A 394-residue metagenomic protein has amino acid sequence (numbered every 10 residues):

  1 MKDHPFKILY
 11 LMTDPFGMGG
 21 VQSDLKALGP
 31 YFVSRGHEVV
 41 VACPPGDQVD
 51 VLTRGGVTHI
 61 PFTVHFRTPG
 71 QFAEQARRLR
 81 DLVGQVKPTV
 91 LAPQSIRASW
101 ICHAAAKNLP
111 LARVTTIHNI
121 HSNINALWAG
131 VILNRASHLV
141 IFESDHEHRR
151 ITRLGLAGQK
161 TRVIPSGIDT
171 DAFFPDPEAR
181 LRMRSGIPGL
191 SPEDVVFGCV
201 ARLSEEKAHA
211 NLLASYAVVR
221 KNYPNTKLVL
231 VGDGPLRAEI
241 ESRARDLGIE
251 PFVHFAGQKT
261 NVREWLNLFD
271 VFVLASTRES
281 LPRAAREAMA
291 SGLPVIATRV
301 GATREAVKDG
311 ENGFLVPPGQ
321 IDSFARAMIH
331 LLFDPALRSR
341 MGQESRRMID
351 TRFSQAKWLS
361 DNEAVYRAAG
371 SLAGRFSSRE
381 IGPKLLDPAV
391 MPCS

Functional and structural regions predicted by a protein language model:
G19-P30, V195, C199-K221, L228 (+3 more regions): A conserved mid-protein helix/loop that constitutes part of the nucleotide-sugar donor-binding site
P93-S99: Short His-centered aromatic/hydrophobic patch
K107, R113-I141: A conserved, positively charged/aromatic
F174-L190, L337, D361: A short helix/loop element that forms part of the nucleotide-sugar donor recognition site in Leloir-type
Q258, T277: Aromatic "clamp/platform" in nucleotide-sugar-dependent glycosyltransferases that forms part of the donor/acceptor
P294-A297, V307: Short hydrophobic beta-strand element within catalytic cores of glycosyltransferases and related nucleotide-activated
D309-G310, F314-I321, H330-P335: Conserved acidic donor-binding segment of nucleotide-sugar-dependent glycosyltransferases
S323, H330, L337-R352, W358-A364: A short, well-ordered alpha-helix in the C-terminal region of glycosyltransferases
